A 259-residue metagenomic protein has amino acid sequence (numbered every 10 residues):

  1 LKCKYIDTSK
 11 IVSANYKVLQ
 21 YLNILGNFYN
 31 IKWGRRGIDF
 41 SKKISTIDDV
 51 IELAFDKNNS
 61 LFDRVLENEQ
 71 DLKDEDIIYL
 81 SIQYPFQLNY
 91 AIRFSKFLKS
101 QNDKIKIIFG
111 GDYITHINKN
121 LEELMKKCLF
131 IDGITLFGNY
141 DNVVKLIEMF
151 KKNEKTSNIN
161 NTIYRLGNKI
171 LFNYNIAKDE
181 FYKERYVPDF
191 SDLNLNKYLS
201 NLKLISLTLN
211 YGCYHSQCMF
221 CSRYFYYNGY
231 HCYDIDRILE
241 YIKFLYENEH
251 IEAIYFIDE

Functional and structural regions predicted by a protein language model:
L1-D63: Conserved N-terminal ligand/cofactor-binding loop architecture of enzyme catalytic domains
K4, Y21, N139-V144, D179-E180: A short acidic, often aromatic-flanked loop/helix-cap motif at beta-alpha or helix-coil junctions that lines enzyme
I31, T115-H116, Q217: Basic, gly/Ser/Thr/Pro-rich low-complexity segments located predominantly at protein N termini
I38-Y174: Glycine-rich beta-alpha loop elements in corrinoid/cobalamin-binding modules across cobalamin-dependent enzymes
I82-Y84, G167, N175-I176, G212 (+2 more regions): Short, well-ordered beta-to-alpha junction loops that form the rim of enzyme active sites and present histidine/acidic
H116, D179, Y227: Flexible, glycine-rich phosphate/dinucleotide-binding loops and adjacent beta-alpha linkers at cofactor/substrate
Y174-K183: A short, sequence-level motif marking secondary-structure junctions
Y182-E259: Radical SAM [4Fe-4S] cluster-binding motif and immediate context
